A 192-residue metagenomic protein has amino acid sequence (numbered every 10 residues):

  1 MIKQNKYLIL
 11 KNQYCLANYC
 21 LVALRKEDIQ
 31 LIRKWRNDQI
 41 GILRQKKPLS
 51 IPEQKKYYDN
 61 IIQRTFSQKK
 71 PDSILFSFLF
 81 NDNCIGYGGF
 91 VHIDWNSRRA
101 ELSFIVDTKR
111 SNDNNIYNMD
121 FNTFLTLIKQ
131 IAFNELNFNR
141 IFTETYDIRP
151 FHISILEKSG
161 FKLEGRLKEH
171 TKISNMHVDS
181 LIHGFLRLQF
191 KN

Functional and structural regions predicted by a protein language model:
M1-I29, N81-N192: Acyl-donor (CoA/ACP) binding surface of acyl/acetyltransferases
L8-Q13, K55, I62-R64: Basic, amphipathic N-terminal segments that precede the first structured/catalytic domain
I32, Q54, L102: Hydrophobic pocket/interface hotspot
W35-N37: Short Gly/aromatic-enriched secondary-structure transition segments
Q39-I40, L136: Structural motif
I40-I62: Conserved GNAT-fold acetyl-CoA-binding loop/helix
N60, R64, Q130-I131: A generic secondary-structure signal
S67-Y87: Conserved beta-hairpin
